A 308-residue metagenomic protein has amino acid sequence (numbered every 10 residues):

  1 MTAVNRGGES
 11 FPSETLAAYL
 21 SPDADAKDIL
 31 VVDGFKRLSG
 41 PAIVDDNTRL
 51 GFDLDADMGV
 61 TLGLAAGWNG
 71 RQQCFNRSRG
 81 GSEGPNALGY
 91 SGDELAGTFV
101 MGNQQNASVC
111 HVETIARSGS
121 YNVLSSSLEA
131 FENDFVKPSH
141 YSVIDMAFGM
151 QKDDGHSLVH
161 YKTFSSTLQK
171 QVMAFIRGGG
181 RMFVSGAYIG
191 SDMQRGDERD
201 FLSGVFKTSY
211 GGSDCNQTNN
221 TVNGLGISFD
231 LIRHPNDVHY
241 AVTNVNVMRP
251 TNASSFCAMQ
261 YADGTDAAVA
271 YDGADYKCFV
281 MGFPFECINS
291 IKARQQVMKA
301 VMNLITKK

Functional and structural regions predicted by a protein language model:
M1-T2: Hydrophobic/tyrosine-rich beta-strand signature of extracellular beta-sandwich/beta-rich modules, prominently
R6, F11-V143, A147-M150, C287 (+2 more regions): Aromatic-Pro/Gly-enriched surface loop or interdomain linker that acts as a lid/target-recognition segment
A24-F35, A42-D57, F135-R195, D272 (+1 more regions): Short alpha-beta junction capping motif
G102-N106, V159-S166, K292: Soluble non-cytosolic domains of exported or imported proteins
N122-E132, G186-I189, M259-Y261, F283: Acidic carboxylate-rich catalytic motifs and surrounding loops in phosphoryl-/glycosyl-chemistry enzymes
M150-S255, Q260, V297: A glycine-rich, often tryptophan-bearing local segment used as a flexible ligand/cofactor-contacting loop or short
V245-V247, F256-A258, A262-K277: Short, surface-exposed beta-strand/loop micro-motifs that present aromatic residues
F285-V297: A short acidic/glycine-rich loop-to-helix N-cap element
